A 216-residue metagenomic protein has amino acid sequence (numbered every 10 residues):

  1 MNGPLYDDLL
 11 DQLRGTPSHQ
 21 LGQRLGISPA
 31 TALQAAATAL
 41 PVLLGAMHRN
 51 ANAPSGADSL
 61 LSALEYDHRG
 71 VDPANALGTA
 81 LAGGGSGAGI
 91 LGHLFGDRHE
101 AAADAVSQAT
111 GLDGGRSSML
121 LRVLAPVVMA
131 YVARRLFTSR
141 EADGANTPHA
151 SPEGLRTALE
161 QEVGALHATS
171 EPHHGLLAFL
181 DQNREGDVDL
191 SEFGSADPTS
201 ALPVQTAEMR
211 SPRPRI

Functional and structural regions predicted by a protein language model:
M1-I216: A structural "flexibility-hinge" signal
